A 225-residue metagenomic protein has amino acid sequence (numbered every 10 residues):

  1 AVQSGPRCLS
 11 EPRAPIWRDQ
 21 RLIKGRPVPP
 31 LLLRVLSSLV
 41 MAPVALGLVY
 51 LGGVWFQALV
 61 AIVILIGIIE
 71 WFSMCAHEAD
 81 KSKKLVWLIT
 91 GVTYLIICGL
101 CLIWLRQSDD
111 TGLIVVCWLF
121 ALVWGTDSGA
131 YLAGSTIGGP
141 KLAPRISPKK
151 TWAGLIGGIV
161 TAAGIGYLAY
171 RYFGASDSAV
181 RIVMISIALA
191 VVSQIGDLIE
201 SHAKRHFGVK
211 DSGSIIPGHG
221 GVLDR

Functional and structural regions predicted by a protein language model:
A1-G25: Flexible, compositionally biased loop and terminal segments
Q3-R7, S73, S201: Solvent-exposed alpha-helical segments within well-ordered globular domains of core cellular machineries
I16, L142, I146, V209 (+1 more regions): Short clusters of hydrophobic/aromatic residues that line enzyme substrate/ligand-binding pockets
G25-V191: Membrane-embedded alpha-helical bundles of polytopic integral membrane proteins
I103, A203-R205: Juxtamembrane C-cap of transmembrane helices in multi-pass membrane transport proteins
R205-R225: Interfacial loop-to-transmembrane junctions
